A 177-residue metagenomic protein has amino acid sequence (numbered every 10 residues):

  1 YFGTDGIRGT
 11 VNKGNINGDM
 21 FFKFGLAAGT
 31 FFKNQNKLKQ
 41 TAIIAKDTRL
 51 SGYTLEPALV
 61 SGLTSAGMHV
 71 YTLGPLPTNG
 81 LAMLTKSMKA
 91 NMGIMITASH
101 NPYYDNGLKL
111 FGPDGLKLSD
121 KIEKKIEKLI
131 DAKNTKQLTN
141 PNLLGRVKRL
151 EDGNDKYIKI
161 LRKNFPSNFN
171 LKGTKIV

Functional and structural regions predicted by a protein language model:
Y1-N15, V147: N-terminal amphipathic/basic leader segments beginning at the initiator methionine
T10, L108-V177: Gly/Ser/Thr-enriched, mixed-charge loops and adjacent short helices that form phosphate/oxyanion-binding elements
G14, G18, F22, L116 (+1 more regions): Flexible, glycine- and charge-enriched loops at secondary-structure boundaries
N17-G25, P77, L150-I158: Phosphate/oxyanion-binding active-site loops and adjacent basic polyanion-contact surfaces
G18-L26, F31, A45-A58, N170-V177: Glycine-rich phosphate/diphosphate-binding loop of Rossmann-like nucleotide-binding domains
L26-K33, A82, I158, R162-P166: Generic structural signal for well-ordered alpha-helical scaffold segments
N36-K39, N170-K172: Short helix-terminating capping/connector loops at secondary-structure junctions
K37-D114: Ferredoxin-reductase
